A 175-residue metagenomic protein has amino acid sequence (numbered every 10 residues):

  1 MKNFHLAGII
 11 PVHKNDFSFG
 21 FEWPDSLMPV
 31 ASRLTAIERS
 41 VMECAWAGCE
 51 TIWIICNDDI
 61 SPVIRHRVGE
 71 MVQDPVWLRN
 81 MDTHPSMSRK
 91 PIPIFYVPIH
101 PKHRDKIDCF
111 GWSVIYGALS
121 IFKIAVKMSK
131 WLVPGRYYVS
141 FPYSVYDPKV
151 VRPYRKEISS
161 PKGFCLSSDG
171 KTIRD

Functional and structural regions predicted by a protein language model:
M1-M28, L34, E38-R39, A45-C49: N-terminal nucleotide-binding beta1-loop-alpha1 segment
N3-H5, C49-T51, P134-G135, S160-P161: A general structural motif
F4-G8, F21, M28-L34, S61-Y96: Short acidic, glycine/proline-enriched helix-loop-strand junctions
I9-P11, I55, S140: Short hydrophobic segments within beta-strands
V12-N15, D58, Y143: Residue-level signal for short, function-critical loop segments
D25-S26, E70-M71, Y154-I158: Glycine-rich, phosphate-binding/catalytic loops in enzymes
T51-N57: Short internal beta-strands
V63-R65, H84-D175: Conserved beta-loop-beta/alpha segment of the NTase-like Rossmann-fold superfamily that binds/positions NTPs
